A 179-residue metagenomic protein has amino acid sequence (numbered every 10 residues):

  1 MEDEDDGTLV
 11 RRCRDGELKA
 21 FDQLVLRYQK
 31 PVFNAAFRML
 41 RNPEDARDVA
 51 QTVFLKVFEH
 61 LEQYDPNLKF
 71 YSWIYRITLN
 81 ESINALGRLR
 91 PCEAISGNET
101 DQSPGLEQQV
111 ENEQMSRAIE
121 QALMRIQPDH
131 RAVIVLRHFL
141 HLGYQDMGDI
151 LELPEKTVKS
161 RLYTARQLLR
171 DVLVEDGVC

Functional and structural regions predicted by a protein language model:
E2, R14-Q23, F33-T52, E155 (+1 more regions): Short, charged helix-capping/linker segments at alpha-helix termini
E2-D3, N84, P91-S116, G143: Internal acidic/polar
R14-D15, R38-R41, T52-K69, R88-L89: Sigma70-family region 2
V25-P43, H60, L123, L168 (+1 more regions): Amphipathic, Lys/Arg- and hydrophobic-enriched alpha-helical face
N34, D48-L55, L68-N80: Structural recognition of an alpha-helix C-terminal capping motif at a helix-to-coil junction
E62-P66, R76-S96, N112, T164: Arg/Lys-rich amphipathic alpha helix in sigma70-family domain 2
S72, L79, I83, H130 (+2 more regions): DNA-recognition helix of helix-turn-helix
V133-R137: A short pre-motif secondary-structure segment
